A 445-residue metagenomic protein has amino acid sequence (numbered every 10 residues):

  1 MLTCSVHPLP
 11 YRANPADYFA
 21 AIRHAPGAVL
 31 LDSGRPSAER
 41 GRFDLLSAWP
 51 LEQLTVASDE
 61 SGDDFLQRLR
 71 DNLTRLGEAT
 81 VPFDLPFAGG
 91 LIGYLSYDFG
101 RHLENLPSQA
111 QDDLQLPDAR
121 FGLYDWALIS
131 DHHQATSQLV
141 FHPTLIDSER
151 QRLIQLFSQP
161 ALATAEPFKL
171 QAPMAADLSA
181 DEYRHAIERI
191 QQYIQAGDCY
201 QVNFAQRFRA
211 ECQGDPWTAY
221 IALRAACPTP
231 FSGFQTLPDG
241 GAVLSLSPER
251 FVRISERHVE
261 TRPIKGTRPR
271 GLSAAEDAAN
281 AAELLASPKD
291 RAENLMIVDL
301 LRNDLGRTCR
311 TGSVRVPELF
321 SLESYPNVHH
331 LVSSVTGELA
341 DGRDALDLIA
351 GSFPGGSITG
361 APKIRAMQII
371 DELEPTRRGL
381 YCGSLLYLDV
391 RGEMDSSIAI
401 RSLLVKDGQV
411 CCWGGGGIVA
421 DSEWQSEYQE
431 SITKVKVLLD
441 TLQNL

Functional and structural regions predicted by a protein language model:
M1-L445: Extended alpha-helical targeting/anchoring segments, especially N-terminal organellar/secretory targeting helices
